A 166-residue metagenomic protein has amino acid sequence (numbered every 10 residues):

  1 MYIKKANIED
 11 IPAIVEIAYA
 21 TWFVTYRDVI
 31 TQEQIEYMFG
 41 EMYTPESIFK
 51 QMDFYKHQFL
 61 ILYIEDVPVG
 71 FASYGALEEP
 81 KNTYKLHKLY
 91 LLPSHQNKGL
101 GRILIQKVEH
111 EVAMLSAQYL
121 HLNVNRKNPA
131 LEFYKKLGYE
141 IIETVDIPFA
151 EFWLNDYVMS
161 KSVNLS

Functional and structural regions predicted by a protein language model:
M1-I3: Extreme N-terminal starter segment of soluble prokaryotic enzymes
K5-I11, V15-S94, I105-K107, E111 (+3 more regions): Acetyl-CoA-dependent GNAT
T83-Y84, Q118-L131, K135-L137, E143-S166: C-terminal "cap" of GNAT-fold acetyltransferases
L92-S94, K98, R126: Active-site acidic-Proline motif in GNAT/NAT acetyltransferases
K98, L115-Q118: Short coil/turn segments at alpha/beta junctions that flank glycine-rich nucleotide-binding fingerprints
R102: Residues forming the Rossmann-fold NAD(P)(H) cofactor-binding site
